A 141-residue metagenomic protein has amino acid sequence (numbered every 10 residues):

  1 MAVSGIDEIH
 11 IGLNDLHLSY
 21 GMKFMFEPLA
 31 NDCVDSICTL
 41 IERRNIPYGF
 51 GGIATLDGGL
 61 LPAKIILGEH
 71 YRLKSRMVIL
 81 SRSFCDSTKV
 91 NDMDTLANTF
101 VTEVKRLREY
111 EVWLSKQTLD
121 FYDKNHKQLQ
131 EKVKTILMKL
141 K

Functional and structural regions predicted by a protein language model:
M1-K141: Expand to "…catalyze enediolate/carbanion chemistry for C-C bond making/breaking, isomerization, decarboxylation
